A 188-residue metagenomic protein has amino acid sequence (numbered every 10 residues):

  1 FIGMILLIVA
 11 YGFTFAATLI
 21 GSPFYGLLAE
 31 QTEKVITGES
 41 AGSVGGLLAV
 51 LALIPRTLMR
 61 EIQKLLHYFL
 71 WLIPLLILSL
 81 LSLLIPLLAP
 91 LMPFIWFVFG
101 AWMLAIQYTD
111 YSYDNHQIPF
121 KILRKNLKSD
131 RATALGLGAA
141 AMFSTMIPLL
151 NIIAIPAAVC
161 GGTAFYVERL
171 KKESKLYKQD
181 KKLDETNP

Functional and structural regions predicted by a protein language model:
F1-K34, S79-N115, L149-E173: Selective recognition of hydrophobic, aromatic-rich stretches within alpha-helical transmembrane segments of polytopic
F1-Y11, I54-S82, N187: Long, highly hydrophobic alpha-helical transmembrane signal-anchor segments
A16, I20-T57, K171-P188: Membrane-proximal intrinsically disordered regions of secretory-pathway and membrane-system proteins
A41-P74, L104-S112, H116-S144: Interfacial aromatic "cap" segments that immediately flank transmembrane helices in multipass membrane proteins
I122-K178: Long hydrophobic alpha-helical segments typical of transmembrane helices together with their membrane-interfacial
